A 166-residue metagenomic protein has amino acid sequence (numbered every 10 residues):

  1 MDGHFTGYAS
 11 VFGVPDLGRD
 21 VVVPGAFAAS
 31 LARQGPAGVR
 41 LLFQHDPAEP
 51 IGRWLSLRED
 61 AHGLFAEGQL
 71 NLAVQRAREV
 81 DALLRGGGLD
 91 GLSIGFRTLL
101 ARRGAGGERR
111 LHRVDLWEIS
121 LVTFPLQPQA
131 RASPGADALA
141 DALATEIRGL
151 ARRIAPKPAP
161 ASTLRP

Functional and structural regions predicted by a protein language model:
M1-Q34, A140-R153, T163-R165: Polar/acidic, low-complexity leader/linker segments enriched in S/T/G and N/D
D2-F5, A9, P24, R40 (+3 more regions): Generic intrinsically disordered, low-complexity segments enriched for polar/acidic and small residues
H4-T6, V14, S56-A155: Residue microenvironments linked to proteolytic maturation and disulfide-stabilized extracellular modules
F12-G18, P47-G52, Q75: Short, surface-exposed beta-strand/loop "edge" segments at domain boundaries and coil↔beta transitions
G18-V21, A26, G52, S56 (+1 more regions): Surface-exposed flexible segments
V21, R33, Q44-P47, V122 (+1 more regions): Compositionally biased, intrinsically disordered/low-complexity regions enriched for serine, proline and threonine
L31-G68: A glycine-rich, hydrophobic loop/mini-helix early in the fold
P158-S162: N-terminal secretory targeting signals
